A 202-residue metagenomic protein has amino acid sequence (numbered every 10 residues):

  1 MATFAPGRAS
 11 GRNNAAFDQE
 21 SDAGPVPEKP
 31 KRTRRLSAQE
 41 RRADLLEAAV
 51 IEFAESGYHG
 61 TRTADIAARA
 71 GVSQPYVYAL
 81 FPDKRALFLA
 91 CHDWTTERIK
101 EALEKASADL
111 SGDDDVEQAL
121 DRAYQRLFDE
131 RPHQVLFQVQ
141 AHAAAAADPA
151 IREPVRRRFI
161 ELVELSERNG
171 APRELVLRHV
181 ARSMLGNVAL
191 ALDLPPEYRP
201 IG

Functional and structural regions predicted by a protein language model:
M1-S56, A64-D65, R69, A86: Basic, helix-initiating cap at the start of DNA-binding domains
F4, R131-A144, R158-G202: Hydrophobic alpha-helical segments that form the core of small-molecule binding pockets and/or dimer interfaces
E40, D44-I51, E55, R69 (+5 more regions): Alpha-helical structural segments
R69-V72, D114: Amphipathic alpha-helical hairpins
P75: Key DNA-contact positions within bacterial/archaeal DNA-binding proteins
D114-V139, A144-A150: Helical hydrophobic small-molecule/effector-binding pocket
